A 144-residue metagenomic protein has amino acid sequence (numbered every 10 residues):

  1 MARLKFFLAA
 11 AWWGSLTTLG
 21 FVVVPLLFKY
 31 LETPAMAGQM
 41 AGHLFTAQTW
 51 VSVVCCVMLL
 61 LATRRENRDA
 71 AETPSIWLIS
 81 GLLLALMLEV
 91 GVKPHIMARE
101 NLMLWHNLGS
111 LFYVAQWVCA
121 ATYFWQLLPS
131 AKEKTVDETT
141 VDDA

Functional and structural regions predicted by a protein language model:
M1-A144: Polytopic transmembrane helical bundles with strong interfacial aromatic enrichment
